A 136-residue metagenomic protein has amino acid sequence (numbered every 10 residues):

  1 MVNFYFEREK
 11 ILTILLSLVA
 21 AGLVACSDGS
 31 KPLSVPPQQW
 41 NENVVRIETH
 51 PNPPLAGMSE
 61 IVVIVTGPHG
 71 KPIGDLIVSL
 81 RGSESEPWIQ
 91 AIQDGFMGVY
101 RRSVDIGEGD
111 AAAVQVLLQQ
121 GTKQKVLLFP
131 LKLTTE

Functional and structural regions predicted by a protein language model:
V2-L15: Bacterial N-terminal signal peptides that target proteins for export
G22-A25: C-terminal motif of bacterial Sec signal peptides marking the signal peptidase cleavage site
S27-E60, V104: Beta-strand-rich domain onsets/edges
G67-W88: Short flexible loop/turn segments that cap and initiate beta-strands
D94-S103: Aromatic sugar-binding surface patches on proteins that engage polysaccharides or sugar-phosphate polymers
D105-A111: Surface-exposed, short loops/turns at beta-strand junctions within beta-sandwich domains
L117-G121: Beta-strand-rich extracellular modules
K125-T134: Edge beta-strands of extracellular beta-sandwich domains
